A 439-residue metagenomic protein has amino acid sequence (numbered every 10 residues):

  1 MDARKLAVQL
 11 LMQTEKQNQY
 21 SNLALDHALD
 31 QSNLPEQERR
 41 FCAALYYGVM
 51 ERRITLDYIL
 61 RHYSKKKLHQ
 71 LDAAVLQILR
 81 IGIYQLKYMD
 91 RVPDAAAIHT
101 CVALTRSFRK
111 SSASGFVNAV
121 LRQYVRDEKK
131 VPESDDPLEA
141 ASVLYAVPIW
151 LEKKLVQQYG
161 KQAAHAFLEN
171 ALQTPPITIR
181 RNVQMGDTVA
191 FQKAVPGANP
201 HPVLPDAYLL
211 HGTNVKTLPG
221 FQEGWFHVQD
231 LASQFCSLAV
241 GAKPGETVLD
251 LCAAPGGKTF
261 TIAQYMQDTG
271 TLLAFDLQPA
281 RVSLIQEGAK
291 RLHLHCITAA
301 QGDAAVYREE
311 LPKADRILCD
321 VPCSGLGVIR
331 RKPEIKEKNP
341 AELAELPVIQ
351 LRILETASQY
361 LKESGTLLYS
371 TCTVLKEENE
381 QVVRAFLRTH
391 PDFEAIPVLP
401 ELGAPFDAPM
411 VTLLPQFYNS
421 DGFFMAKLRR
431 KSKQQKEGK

Functional and structural regions predicted by a protein language model:
M1-K439: S-adenosylmethionine
